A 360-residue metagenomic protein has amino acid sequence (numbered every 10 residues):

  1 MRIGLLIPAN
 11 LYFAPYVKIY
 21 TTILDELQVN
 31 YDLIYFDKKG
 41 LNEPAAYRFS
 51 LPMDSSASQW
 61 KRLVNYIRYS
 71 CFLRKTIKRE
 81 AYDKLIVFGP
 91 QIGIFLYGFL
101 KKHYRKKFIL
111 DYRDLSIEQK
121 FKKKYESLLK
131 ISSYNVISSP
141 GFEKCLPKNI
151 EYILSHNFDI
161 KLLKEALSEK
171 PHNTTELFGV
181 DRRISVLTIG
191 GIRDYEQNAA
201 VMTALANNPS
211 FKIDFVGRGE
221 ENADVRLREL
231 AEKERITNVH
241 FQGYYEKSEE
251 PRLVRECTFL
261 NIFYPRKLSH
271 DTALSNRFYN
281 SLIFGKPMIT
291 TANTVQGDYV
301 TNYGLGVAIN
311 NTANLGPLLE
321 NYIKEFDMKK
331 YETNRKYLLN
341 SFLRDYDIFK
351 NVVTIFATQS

Functional and structural regions predicted by a protein language model:
M1-K39, E80, Y134, A199-N208: N-terminal subdomain of nucleotide-sugar transferases
L5-L6, T174-E196, V201-A206, F211-D214 (+1 more regions): Conserved donor-binding/catalytic core segment of Leloir-type glycosyltransferases
F13-A14, L41, R68-S70, K84-H103 (+2 more regions): An aromatic- and histidine-rich active-site surface loop
T22, S70-K78, F95, F99-H103 (+2 more regions): Membrane-proximal helix-turn-helix segments that form the acceptor-binding/catalytic region of lipid-linked
I117, K130-L177, D181: Donor nucleotide-sugar binding/catalytic pocket of nucleotide-sugar-dependent glycosyltransferases
K170-H172, A313-G316, K324-Q359: A charged, aromatic-enriched C-terminal amphipathic alpha-helix characteristic of glycosyltransferases across folds
R193-E196, S248-L253, L260-N280, T290-D298: Nucleotide-sugar-dependent
G217, V225-R252: Nucleotide-activated donor-binding/catalytic signature segment of Leloir-type glycosyltransferases, i.e., the conserved
